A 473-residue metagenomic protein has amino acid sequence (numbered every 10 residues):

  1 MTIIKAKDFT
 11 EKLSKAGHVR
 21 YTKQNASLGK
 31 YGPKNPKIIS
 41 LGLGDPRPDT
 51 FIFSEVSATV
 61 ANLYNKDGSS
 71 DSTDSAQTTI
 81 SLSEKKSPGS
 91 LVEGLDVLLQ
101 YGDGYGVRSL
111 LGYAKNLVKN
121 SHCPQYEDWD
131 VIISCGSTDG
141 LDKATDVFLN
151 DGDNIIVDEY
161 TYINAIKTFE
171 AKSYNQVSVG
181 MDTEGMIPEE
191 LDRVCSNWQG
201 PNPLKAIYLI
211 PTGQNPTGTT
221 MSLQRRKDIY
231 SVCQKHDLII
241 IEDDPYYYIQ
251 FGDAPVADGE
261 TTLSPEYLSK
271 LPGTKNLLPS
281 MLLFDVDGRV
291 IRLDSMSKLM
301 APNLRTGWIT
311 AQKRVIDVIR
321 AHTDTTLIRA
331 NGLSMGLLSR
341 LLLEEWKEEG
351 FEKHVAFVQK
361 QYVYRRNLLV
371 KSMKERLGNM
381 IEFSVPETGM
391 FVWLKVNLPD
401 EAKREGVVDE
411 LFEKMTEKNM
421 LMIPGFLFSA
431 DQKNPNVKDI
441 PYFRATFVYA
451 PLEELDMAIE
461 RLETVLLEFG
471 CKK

Functional and structural regions predicted by a protein language model:
M1-K30, K34, S72-L82, R193-G200 (+5 more regions): Eukaryotic N-terminal low-complexity, Ser/Thr- and Lys/Arg-rich leader segments that predominantly function as
T2-V107, T416, M420-L421: N-terminal "arm"/small-domain region of PLP-dependent enzymes with the aminotransferase-like
I38, F412-R444: Conserved PLP cofactor-binding pocket of PLP-dependent enzymes
Y64-D237, I241, Y247-F284, Y362 (+2 more regions): Conserved core of the PLP fold type I
T79-E84, Y113, P279-K360: Conserved core segment of the aminotransferase class I/II
H354-V370, M380-P399, K438: Conserved glycine-rich beta-strand-loop-beta hairpin in the small C-terminal domain of fold type I
S429-K473: PLP-dependent enzyme catalytic core of the Aspartate aminotransferase-like
